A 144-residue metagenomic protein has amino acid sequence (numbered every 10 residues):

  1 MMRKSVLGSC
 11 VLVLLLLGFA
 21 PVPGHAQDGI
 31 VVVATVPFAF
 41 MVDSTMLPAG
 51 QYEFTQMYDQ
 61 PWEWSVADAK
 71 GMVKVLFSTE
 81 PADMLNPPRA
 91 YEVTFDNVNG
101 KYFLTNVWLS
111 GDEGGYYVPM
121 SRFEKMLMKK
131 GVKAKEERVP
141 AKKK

Functional and structural regions predicted by a protein language model:
M1-C10: Bacterial N-terminal signal peptides that target proteins for export
L16-G24: C-terminal segment of classical bacterial N-terminal signal peptides
A26-V33: Cleaved targeting-peptide boundary
G50-F54: A short tyrosine-centered beta-strand micro-motif
A67-E113: Mid-chain, structured segments of secreted extracytoplasmic proteins
W108-K144: C-terminal partner/receptor-binding element of secreted or periplasmic proteins
